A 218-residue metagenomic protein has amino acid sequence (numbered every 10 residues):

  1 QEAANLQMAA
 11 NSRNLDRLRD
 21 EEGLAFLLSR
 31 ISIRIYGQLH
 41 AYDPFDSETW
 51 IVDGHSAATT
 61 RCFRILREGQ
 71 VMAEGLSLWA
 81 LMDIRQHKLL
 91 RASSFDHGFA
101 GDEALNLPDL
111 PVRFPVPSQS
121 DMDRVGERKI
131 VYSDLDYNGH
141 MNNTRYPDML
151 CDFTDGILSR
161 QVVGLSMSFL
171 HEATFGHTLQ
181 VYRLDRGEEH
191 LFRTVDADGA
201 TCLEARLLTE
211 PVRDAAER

Functional and structural regions predicted by a protein language model:
Q1-E48, V52-R218: Terminal targeting signals and extreme-terminal segments of soluble enzymes
